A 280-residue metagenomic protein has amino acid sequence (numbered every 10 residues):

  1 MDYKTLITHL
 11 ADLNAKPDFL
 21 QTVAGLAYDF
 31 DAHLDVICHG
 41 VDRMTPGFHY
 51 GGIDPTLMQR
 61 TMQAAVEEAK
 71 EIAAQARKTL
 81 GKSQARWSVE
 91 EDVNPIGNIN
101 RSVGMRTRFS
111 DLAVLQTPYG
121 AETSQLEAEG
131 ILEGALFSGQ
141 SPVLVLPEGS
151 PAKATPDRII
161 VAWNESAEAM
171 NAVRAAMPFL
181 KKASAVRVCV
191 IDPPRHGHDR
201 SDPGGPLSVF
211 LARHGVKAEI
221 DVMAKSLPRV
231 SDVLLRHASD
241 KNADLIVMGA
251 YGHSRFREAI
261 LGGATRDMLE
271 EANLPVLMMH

Functional and structural regions predicted by a protein language model:
M1-M58, S138, P151, T155-M223: Small/aliphatic-rich secondary-structure junction motif
D12, V89-N94, A121-S124, N164-E165 (+1 more regions): Short, flexible loop segments at the rims of nucleotide/cofactor-binding pockets, characterized by
F19, I99, A128, A172 (+2 more regions): Amphipathic coiled-coil/heptad-repeat helices and related helical stalk/stem segments that mediate oligomerization
G25-A27, R101-P151, H237-H280: Gly/Ser-rich helix-loop-strand patches that form or flank binding pockets for ribonucleotide-derived cofactors
M44, G97-I99, E122, K153 (+3 more regions): Generic structural signal for helix capping and beta-alpha/helix-loop junctions
T56-E71: A short acidic, glycine-rich active-site loop that binds or catalyzes chemistry on phosphate/adenosine moieties
K78-A113, R213-I246, G252-R255, L274: Structural beta-alpha unit
